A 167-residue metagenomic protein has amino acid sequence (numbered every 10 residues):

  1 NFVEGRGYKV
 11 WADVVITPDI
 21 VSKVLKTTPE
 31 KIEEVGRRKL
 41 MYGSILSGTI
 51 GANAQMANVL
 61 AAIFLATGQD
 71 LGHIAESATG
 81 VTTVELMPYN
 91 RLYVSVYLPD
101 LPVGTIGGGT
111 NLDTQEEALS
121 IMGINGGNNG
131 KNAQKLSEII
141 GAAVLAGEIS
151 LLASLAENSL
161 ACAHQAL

Functional and structural regions predicted by a protein language model:
N1-N111: Glycine-rich anion/phosphate-binding loop at the beta-strand->alpha-helix junction
Y93-L167: Internal helix-turn-beta structural module
